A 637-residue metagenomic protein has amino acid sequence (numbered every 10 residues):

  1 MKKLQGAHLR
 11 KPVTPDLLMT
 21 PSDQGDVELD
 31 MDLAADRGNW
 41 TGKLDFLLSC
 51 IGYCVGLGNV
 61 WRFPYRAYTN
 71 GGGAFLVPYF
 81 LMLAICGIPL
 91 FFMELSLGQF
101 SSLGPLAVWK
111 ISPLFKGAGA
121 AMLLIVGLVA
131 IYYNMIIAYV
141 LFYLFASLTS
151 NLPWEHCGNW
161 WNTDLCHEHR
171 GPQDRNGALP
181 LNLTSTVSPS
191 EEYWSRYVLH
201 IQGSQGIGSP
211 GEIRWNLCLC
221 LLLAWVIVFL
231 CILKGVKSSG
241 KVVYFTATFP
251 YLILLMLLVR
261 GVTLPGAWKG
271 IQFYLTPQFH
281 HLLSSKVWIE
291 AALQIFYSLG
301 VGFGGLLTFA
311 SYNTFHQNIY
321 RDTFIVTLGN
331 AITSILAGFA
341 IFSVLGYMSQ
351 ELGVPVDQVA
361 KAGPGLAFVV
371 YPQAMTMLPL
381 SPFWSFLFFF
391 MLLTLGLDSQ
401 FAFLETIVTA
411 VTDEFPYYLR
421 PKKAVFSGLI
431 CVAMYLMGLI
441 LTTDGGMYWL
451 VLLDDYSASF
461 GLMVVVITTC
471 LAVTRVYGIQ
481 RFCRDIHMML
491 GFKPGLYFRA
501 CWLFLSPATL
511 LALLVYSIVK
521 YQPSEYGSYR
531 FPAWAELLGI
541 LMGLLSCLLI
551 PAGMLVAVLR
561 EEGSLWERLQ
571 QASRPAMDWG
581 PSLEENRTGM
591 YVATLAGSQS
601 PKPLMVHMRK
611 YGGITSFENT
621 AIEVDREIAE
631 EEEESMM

Functional and structural regions predicted by a protein language model:
K2, L9-W40, V236, G240-L404 (+7 more regions): Membrane-embedded translocation segments of transport machinery
D23-L29, R62-V77, L90-A120, V140-W160 (+7 more regions): Flexible loop linkers connecting adjacent transmembrane helices in multi-pass alpha-helical membrane transporters
G42-L81, F92, I227, I232-S238 (+6 more regions): Transmembrane helix-boundary motif of multi-pass solute transporters/channels
L48-G58, V129, N134, L179-L199 (+7 more regions): Hydrophobic, membrane-embedded alpha-helices of multi-pass small-molecule transporters
Y65-M82, S102, K110-L114, K237-T246 (+8 more regions): Transmembrane helix-loop boundary segments of multi-pass membrane transporters
L90, Y133-A138, F142-N151, C166 (+7 more regions): Hydrophobic alpha-helical segments and their helix-loop junctions in multi-pass secondary transporters
N134-S209, A267-H281, M348-A374, V465-I467 (+1 more regions): Extracellular/lumenal N-termini and interhelical loops of multi-pass eukaryotic membrane proteins
L439-L441, V451-A472, P494-Y611, E634-M637: A generic transmembrane alpha-helix motif of multi-pass inner-membrane proteins
